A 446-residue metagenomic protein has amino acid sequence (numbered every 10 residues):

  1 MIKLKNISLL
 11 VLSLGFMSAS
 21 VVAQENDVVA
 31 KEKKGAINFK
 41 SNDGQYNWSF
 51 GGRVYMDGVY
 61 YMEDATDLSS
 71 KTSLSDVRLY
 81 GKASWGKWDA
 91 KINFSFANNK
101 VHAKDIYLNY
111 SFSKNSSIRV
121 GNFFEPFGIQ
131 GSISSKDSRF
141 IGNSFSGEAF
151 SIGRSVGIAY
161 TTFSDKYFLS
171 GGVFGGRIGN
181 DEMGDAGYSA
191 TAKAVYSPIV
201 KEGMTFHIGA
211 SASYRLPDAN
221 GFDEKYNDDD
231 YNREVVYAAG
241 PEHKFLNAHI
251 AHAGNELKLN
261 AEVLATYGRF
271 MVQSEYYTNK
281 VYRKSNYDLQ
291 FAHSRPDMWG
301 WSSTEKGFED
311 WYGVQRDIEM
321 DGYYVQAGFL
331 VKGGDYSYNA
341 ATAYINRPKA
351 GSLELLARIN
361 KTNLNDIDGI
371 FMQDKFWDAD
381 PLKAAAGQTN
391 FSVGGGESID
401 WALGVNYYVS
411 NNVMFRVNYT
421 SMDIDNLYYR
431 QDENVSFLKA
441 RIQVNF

Functional and structural regions predicted by a protein language model:
M1-I7, A210, N260, S274: Extended hydrophobic/aromatic-rich secondary-structure runs
I2, N6, L10-F16, S20-G51 (+3 more regions): N-terminal periplasmic/intermembrane-space "pro-region" immediately following the signal or transit peptide
I2, P198, W299-W301: Short, aromatic- and cysteine-enriched interfacial helices/patches that mediate contacts at lipid membranes
N26-V29, A65-T66, N232-F446: Outer-membrane beta-barrel pore domains
E32, V101, S151-G153, G254-E256 (+1 more regions): Short solvent-exposed loop/turn micro-motifs enriched in small/polar/acidic residues
G35-D218, Y324-R347, E354-G369: Outer membrane beta-barrel
M204-V236, E242-H243, A248-A253: Extended ligand-binding clefts on enzyme/binding-domain cores
